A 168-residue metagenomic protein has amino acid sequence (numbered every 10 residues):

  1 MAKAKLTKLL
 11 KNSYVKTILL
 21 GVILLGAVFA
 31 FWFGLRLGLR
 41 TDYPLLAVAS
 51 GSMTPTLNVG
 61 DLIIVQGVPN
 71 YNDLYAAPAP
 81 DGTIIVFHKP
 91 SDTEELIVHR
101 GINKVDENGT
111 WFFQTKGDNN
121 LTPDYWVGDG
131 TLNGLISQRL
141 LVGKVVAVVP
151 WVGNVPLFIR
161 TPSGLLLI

Functional and structural regions predicted by a protein language model:
M1-S13: N-terminal Lys/Arg-rich, disordered targeting/topogenic segments
K11-V15, A49, P156-R160: Alpha-helical membrane-interface segments at transmembrane helix boundaries
K16-G21, G26, F31-T110, Q114-K116: Feature for secretory/organellar precursors and membrane-associated catalytic proteins
I63, D118, P156-I159: Short intrinsically disordered coil segments
V65-V68, V105, L132-S137, R160-G164: Short, low-complexity, polar/charged sequence segments that are solvent-exposed and flexible
I102-V105, T110-N154: Extended, hydrophilic extramembrane loops/domains of integral membrane proteins
V149-I168: Juxtamembrane/start-of-transmembrane alpha-helix segments at the extracytoplasmic/lumenal side of membrane anchors
